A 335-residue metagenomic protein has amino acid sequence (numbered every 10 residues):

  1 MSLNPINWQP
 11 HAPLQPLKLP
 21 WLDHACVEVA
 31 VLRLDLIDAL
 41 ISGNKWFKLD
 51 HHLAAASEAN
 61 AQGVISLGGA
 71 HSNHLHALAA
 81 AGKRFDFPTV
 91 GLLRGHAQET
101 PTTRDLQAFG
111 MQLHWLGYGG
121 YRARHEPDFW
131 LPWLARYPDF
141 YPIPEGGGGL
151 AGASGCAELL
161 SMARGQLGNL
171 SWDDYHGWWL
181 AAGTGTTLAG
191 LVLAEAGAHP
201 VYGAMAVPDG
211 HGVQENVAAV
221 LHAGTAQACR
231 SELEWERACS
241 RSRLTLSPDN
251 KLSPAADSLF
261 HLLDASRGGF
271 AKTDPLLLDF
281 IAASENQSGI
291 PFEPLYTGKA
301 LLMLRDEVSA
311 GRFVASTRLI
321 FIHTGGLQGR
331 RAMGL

Functional and structural regions predicted by a protein language model:
M1-C239, R243, P248-N250, P254-L335: PLP-dependent amino-acid enzyme catalytic core
